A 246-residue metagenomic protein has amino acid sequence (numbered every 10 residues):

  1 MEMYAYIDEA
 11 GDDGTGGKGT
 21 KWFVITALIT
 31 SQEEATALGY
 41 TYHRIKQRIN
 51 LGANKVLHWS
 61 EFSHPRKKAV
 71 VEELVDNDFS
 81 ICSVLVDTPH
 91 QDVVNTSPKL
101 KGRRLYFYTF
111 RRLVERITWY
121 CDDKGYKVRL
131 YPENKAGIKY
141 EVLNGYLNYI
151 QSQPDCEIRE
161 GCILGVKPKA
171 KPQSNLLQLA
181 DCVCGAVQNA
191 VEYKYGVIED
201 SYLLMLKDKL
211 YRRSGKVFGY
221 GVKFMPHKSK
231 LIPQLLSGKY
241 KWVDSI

Functional and structural regions predicted by a protein language model:
M1-I246: Phosphate-ester processing/binding pockets and catalytic centers
